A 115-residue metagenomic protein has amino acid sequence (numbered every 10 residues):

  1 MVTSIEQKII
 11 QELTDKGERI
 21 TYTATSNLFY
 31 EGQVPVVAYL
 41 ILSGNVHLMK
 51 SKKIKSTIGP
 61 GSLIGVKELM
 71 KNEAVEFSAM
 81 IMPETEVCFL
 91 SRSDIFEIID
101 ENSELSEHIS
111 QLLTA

Functional and structural regions predicted by a protein language model:
M1-T3, S51-K52: Absolute protein N-terminus
V2-A24, A74: Short proline/glycine- and basic residue-enriched helix-capping loop/turn segments at helix->loop/beta transitions
I9, S93-A115: A small-molecule sensor/coupling module
I20-Y22, I58, L90: Hydrophobic residues at beta-strand termini and immediately following loops that shape nucleotide-binding pockets
S26-E84, T114: Cyclic nucleotide-binding regulatory domains
E84-I95: A short hydrophobic beta-strand segment most commonly corresponding to one strand of the jelly-roll/cupin
